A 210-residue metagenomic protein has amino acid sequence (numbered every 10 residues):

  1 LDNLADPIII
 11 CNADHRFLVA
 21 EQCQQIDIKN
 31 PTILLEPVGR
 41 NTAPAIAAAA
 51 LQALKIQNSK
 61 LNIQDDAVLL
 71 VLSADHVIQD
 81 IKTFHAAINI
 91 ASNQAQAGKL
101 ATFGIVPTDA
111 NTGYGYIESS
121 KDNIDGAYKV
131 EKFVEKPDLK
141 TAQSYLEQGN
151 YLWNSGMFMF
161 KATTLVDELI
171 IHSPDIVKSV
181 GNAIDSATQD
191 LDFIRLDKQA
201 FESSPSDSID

Functional and structural regions predicted by a protein language model:
L1-V68, Q79-K82: Conserved N-terminal catalytic core of the sugar/cofactor nucleotidyltransferase
L4-A5, I28-N30, D65-A67, Q96-L100 (+3 more regions): Short coil/turn connectors at secondary-structure junctions
D27-N30, A87-A91, D122-D125: A short alpha->loop->secondary-structure connector
G39-P44, D109-N111, L139-T141: A short acidic, often aromatic-flanked loop/helix-cap motif at beta-alpha or helix-coil junctions that lines enzyme
I46, D65, I81-F84, T112-E118 (+1 more regions): Short acidic, glycine/serine/threonine-rich loops at helix termini
L72-A74: Active-site acidic Asp-centered loop
H76-N111: Conserved donor-nucleotide/metal-binding helix-loop-beta segment in metal-dependent transferases, i.e., the alpha-helix
Y116-D210: Catalytic core of tubulin tyrosine ligase-like
